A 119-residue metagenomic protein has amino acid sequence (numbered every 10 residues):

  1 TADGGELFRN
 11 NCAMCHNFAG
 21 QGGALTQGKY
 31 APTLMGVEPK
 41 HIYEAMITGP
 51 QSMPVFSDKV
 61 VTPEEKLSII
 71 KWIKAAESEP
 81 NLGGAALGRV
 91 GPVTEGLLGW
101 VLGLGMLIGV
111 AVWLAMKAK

Functional and structural regions predicted by a protein language model:
T1-A19: Sequence/structural segment immediately N-terminal to covalent heme-attachment motifs in c-type and related
N17-A19, A24-N81: Extracytoplasmic electron-transfer domains, predominantly the class I c-type cytochrome c fold
D58-K117: C-terminal capping alpha-helices of c-type cytochrome domains
